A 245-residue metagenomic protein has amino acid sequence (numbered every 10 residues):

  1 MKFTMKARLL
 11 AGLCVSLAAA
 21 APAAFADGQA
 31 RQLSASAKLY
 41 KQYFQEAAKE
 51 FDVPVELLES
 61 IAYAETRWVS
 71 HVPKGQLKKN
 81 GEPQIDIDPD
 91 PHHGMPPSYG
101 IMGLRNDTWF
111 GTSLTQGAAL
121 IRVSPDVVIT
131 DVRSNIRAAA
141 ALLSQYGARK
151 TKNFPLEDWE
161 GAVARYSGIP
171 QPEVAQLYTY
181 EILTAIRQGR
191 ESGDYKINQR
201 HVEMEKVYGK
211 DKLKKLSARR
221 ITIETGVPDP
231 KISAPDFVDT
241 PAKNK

Functional and structural regions predicted by a protein language model:
K2-A11: Bacterial N-terminal signal peptides that target proteins for export
A11-A20: Bacterial N-terminal signal peptides
P22-D27: Sec/Tat signal peptide C-region and signal peptidase I cleavage site
G28-N198: Catalytic glycan-binding domains that act on GlcNAc-containing polysaccharides
G189, D194-K245: Non-catalytic propeptide/linker segments at domain boundaries
